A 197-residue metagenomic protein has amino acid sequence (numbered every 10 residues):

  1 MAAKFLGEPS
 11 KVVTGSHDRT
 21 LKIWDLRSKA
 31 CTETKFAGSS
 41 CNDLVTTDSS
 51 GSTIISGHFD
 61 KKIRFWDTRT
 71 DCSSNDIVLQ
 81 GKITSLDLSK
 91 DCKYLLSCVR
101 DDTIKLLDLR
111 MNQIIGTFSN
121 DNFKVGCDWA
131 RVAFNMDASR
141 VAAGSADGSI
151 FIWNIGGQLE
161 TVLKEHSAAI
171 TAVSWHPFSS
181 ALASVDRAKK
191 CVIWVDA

Functional and structural regions predicted by a protein language model:
K4-S10, V45-G51, D87-K93, C98 (+3 more regions): Loop/turn segments within WD40 beta-propeller blades
L6-S10, R19-N42, T47-T53, F59-I83 (+5 more regions): Per-blade loop-tip surfaces of WD-repeat and WD-like beta-propellers in eukaryotic adaptors/scaffolds
G15-D18, G57-D60, C98-D101, A143-D147 (+1 more regions): Conserved strand-to-loop turn within each blade of WD40 beta-propeller repeats
V99-R100, D108, F118, S145-A146 (+4 more regions): Active-site proximal loops enriched in glycine and acidic residues that flank catalytic Cys/His/Asp and coordinate
F123-I152: Loop/turn-rich, solvent-exposed surfaces of beta-rich toroidal or solenoidal domains
A142-A181: Ankyrin-repeat and related helical/solenoid repeat scaffolds used for protein-protein interactions
T171-A197: Blade-level signature of beta-propeller repeat domains, shared across WD40, Kelch, NHL, RCC1 and BNR/Asp-box propellers
